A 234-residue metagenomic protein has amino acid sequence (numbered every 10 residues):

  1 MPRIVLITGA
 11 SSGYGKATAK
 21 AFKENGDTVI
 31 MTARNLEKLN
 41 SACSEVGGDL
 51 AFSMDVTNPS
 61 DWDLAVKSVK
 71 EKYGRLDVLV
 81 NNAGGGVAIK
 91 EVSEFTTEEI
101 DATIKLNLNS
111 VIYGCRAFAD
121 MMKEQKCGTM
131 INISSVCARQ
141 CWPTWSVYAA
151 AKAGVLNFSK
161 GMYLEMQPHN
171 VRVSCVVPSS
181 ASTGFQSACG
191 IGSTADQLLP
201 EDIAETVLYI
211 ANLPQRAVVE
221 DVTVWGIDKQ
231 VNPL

Functional and structural regions predicted by a protein language model:
S11-S12: Conserved glycine-rich cofactor-binding loop
N25-S41: Conserved glycine-rich Rossmann-like NAD(P)H-binding loop of the short-chain dehydrogenase/reductase
M54-L64, T97: The beta1-alpha1 cofactor-binding region of Rossmann-like NAD(H)/NADP(H)-dependent oxidoreductases
K90-V92, E99-I104: Substrate-binding pocket helix/loop in short-chain dehydrogenase/reductase
C115, A151: Active-site helix of classical SDR
S135: Residue(s) in the substrate-gating loop at a strand-loop-helix junction that position the organic substrate next
P168-V171, C175-V176, T183, G192-N232: C-terminal helical subdomain
